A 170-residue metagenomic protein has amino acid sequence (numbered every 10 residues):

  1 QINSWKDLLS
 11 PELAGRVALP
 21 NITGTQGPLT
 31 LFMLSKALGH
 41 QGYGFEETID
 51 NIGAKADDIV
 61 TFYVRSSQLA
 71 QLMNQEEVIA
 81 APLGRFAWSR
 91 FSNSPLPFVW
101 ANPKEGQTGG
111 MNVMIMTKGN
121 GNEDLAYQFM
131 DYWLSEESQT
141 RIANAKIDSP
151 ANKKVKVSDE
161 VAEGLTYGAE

Functional and structural regions predicted by a protein language model:
Q1-E77: Extracytoplasmic ligand-binding site segments that recognize negatively charged/polar headgroups
G15, T23-G27, F86-S89, E105-T108 (+2 more regions): Solvent-exposed loop/turn segments at secondary-structure junctions within structured extracellular/periplasmic domains
R16-P20, F62, I79-L83, V99-A101 (+1 more regions): Structural recognition of the beta-strand scaffold that forms the well-ordered cores of secreted hydrolase catalytic
N21, R85-F86, A145-K146: Short secondary-structure boundary segments
I49-K55, S94-K118, A162: Periplasmic-binding protein-like
L69-L72, W88, A126, Q139: Short, hydrophobic alpha-helical packing/hinge segments within bilobed ligand-binding/sensory domains
N74-Q75, I79-P97: A ligand-binding cleft/hinge motif common to bilobed small-molecule-binding domains
T108, N112, T117-E170: Mature extracytoplasmic/periplasmic domains
